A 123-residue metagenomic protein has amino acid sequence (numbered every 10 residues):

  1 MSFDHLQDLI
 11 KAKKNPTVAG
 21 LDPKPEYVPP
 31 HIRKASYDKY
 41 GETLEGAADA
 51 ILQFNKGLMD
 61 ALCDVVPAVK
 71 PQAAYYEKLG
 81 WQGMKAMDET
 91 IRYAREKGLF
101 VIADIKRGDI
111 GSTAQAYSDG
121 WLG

Functional and structural regions predicted by a protein language model:
M1-G123: Active-site loop-to-helix "anion-binding N-cap" substructures in soluble metabolic enzymes
